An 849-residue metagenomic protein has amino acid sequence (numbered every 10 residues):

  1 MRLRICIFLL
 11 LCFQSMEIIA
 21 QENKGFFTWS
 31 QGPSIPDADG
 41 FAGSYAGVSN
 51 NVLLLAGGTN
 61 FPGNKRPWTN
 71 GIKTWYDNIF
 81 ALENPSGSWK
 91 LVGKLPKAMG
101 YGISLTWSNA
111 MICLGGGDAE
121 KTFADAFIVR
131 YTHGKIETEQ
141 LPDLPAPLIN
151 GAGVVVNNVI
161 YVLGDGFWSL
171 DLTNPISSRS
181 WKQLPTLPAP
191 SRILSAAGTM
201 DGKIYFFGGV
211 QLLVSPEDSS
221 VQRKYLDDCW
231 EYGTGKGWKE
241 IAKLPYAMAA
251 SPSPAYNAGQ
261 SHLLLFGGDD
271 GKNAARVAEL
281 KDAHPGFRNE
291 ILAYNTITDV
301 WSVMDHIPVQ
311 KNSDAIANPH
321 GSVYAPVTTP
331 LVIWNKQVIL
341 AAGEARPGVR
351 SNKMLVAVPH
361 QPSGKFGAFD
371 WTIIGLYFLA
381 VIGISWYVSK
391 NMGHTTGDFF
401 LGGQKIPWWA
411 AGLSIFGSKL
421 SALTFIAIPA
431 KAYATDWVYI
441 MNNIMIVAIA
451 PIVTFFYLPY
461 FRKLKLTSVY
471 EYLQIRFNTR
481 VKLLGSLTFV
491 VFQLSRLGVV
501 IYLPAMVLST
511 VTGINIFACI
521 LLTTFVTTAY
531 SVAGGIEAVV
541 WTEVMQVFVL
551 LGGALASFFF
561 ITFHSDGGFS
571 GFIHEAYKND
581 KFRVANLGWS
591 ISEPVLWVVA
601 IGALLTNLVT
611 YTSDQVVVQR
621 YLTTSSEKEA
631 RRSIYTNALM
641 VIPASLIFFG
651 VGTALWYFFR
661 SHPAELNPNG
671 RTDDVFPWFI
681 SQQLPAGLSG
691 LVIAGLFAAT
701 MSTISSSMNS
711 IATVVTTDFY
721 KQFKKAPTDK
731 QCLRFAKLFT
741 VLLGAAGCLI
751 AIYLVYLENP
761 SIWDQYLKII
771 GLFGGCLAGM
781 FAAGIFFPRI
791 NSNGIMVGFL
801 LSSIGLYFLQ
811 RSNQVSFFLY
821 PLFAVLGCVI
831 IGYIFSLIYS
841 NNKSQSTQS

Functional and structural regions predicted by a protein language model:
M1-I5, R789: Positively charged n-region of N-terminal signal peptides that target proteins for export
R4-L11, V549, V692: Sec-dependent signal peptide hydrophobic core
C6-F8, A196, L423, T624: General helical structural elements
L11, F127-I128, G153-V154, W168 (+3 more regions): A broadly conserved amphipathic alpha-helix scaffold signal in soluble, globular proteins
Q21-K365: Kelch-like beta-propeller repeat domains
P362-S849: Membrane-embedded helix-loop-helix hairpins and adjacent transmembrane boundary segments in multi-pass transporters
